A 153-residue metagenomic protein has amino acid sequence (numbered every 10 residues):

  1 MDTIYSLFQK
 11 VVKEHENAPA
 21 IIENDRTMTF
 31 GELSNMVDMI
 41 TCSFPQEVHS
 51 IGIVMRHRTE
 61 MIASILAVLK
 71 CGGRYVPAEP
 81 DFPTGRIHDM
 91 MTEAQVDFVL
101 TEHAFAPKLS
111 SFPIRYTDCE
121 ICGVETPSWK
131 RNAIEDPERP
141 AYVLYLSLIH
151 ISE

Functional and structural regions predicted by a protein language model:
M1-S152: Carrier-protein-dependent adenylate-forming modules in NRPS/ANL systems
